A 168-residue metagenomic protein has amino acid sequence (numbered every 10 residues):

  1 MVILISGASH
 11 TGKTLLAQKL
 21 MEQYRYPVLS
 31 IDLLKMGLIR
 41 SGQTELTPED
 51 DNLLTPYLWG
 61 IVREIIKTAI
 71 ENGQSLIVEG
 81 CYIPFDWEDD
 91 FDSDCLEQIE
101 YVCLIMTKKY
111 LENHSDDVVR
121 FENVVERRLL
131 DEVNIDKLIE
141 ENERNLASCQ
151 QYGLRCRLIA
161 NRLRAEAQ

Functional and structural regions predicted by a protein language model:
I5: Hydrophobic anchor at the beta1->P-loop junction of P-loop NTPases
A8: P-loop (Walker A) phosphate-binding loop of NTP-binding proteins
G12: Conserved glycine(s) of the Walker
L15: Conserved Walker
Q18-I61: Conserved substrate/cofactor phosphate-moiety recognition/catalytic segment in nucleotide-dependent phosphotransferases
L53-M106: Glycine-rich phosphate-binding loop used to anchor ATP phosphates in small-molecule kinases, encompassing both
Q98-R144, S148: A glycine- and Lys/Arg-enriched "phosphate-lid" helix/loop adjacent to the NTP-binding pocket of small-molecule kinases
E143-Q168: NTP-dependent small-molecule kinase module
